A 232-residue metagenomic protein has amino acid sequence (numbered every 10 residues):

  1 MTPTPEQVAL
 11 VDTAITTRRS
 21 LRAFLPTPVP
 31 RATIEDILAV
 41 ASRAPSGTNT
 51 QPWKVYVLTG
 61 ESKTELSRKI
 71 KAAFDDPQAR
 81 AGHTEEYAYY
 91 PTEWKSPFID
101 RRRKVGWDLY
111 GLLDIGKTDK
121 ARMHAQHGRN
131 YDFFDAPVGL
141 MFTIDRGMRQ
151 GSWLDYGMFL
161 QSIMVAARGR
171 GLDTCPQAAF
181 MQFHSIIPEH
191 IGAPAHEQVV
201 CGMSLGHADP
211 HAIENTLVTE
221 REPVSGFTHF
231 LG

Functional and structural regions predicted by a protein language model:
M1-G232: Acidic, surface-exposed loops and disordered segments
